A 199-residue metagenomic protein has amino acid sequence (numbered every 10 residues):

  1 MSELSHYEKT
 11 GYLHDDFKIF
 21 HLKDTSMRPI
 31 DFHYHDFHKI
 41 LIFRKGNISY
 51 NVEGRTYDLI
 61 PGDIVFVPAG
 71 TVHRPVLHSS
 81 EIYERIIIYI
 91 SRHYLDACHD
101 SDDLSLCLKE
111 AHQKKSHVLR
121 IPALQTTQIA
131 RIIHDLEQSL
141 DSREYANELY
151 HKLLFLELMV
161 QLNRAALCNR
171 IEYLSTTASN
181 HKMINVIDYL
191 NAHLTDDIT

Functional and structural regions predicted by a protein language model:
M1-K23, V76-D141, Q161-N169: A hydrophobic/aromatic-rich effector-binding and dimerization subdomain of bacterial HTH-type transcriptional regulators
K18-H35, S49: Conserved short histidine dyad/triad with adjacent acidic residue
T25-M27, P61-G62, G70, S91: Tight coil/turn sites that cap or link beta-strands
H33-Y50, F66: Short, conserved beta-strand element in jelly-roll/cupin
S49-N51, V67, H73-S80, D96: Short beta-strand His + acidic residue motifs that chelate non-heme Fe in jelly-roll/DSBH and cupin folds
G54-P68: Short acidic-glycine-tyrosine-enriched beta hairpin
K115-Q125, L140-D197: Short, Lys/Arg-enriched, Trp-marked, Pro/Gly-tolerant hinge/linker segments that flank
